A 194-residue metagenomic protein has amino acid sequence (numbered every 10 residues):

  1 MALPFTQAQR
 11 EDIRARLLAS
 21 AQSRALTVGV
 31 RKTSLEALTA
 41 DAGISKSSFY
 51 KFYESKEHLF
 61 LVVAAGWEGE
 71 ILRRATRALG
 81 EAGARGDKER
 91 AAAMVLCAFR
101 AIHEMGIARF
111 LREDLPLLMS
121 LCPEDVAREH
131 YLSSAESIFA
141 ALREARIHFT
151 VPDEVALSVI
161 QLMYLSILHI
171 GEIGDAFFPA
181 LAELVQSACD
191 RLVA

Functional and structural regions predicted by a protein language model:
M1-D12: N-terminal intrinsically disordered/low-complexity leader segments
D12, R16-S23, T27, D41 (+5 more regions): Alpha-helical structural segments
R24, L35, K46: Helix-turn-helix DNA-binding elements, focusing on the entry/boundary residues of the two helices that contact DNA
V30-A40: Ser/Thr-centered, proline-biased regulatory motifs and S/T-rich low-complexity segments located at helix/coil boundaries
G43-Y53: Short hydrophobic/aromatic patch on the recognition helix
L72-R73, M119-S158, P179: Amphipathic alpha-helical packing segments from all-alpha helical-bundle domains
A93, F99-D125, H169: Amphipathic alpha-helical segments used for helix-helix packing
F110, R143-A188: Hydrophobic/aromatic-rich alpha-helical bundle segments in the mid-to-C-terminal region
